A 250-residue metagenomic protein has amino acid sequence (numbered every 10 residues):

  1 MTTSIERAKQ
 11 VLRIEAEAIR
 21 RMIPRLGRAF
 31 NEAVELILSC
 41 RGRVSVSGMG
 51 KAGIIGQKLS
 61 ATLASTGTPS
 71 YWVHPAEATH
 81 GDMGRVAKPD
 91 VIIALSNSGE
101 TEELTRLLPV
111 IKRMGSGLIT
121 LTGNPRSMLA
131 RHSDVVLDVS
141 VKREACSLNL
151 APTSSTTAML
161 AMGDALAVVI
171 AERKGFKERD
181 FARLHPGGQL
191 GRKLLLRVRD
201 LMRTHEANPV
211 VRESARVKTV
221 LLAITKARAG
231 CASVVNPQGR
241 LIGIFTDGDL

Functional and structural regions predicted by a protein language model:
M1-G42: An N-terminal, well-structured beta->alpha segment
E15, G48, I93, L166 (+3 more regions): Terminal peptide-recognition signature
A29-A33, A78-D82, T219-V220: Short acidic active-site motifs
A29-N31, F176-F181, V234-P237: Flexible, glycine/charged-enriched surface loops at secondary-structure junctions
G42-A161, A167-I170: Glycine-rich phosphate-binding loops that contact phosphosugars or nucleotide phosphates
R131, A145, E172-H205: Internal, active-site/partner-interface "lid" segment
L201, I224-R228, A232-L250: A glycine-centered beta-loop-beta connector
V211-R228: The conserved cystathionine-beta-synthase
